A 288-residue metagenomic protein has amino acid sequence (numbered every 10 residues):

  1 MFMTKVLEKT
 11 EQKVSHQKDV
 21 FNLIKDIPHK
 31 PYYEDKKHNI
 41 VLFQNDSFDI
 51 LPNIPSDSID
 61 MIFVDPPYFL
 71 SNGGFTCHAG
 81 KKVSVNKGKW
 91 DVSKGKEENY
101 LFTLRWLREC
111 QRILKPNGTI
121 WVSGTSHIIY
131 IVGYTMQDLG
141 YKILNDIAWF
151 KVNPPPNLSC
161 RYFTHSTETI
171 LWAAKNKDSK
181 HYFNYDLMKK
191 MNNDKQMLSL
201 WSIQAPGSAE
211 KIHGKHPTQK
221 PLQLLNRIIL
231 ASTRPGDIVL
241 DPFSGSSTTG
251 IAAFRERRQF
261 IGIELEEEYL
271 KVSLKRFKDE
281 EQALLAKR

Functional and structural regions predicted by a protein language model:
M1-V272: Core catalytic lobe of class I
E268-R288: Cysteine-dependent PTP/DSP-like catalytic domain, specifically the C-terminal lobe
